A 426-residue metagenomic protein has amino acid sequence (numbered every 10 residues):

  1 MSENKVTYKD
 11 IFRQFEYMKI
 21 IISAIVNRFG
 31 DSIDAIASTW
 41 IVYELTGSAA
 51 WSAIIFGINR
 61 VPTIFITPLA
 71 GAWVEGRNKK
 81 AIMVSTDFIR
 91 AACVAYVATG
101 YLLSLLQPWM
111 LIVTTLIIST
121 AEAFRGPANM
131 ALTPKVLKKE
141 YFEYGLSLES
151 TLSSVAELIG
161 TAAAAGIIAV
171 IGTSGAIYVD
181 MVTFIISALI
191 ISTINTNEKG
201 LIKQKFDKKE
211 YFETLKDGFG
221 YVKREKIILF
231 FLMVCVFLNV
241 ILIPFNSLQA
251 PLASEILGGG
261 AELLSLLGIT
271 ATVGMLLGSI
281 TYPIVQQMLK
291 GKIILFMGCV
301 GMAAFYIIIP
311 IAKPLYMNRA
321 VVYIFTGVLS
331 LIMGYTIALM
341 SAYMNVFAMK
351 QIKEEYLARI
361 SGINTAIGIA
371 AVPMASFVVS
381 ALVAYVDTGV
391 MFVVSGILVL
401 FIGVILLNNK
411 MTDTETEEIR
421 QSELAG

Functional and structural regions predicted by a protein language model:
E3-P62, G220, R224-A271: Helix-loop boundary and gating motifs at the non-cytosolic
Y17, A49, K79, P108 (+7 more regions): Membrane-helix interface/capping residues of multi-pass secondary transporters
M18-A35, I58-C93, M110-A169, V179 (+8 more regions): Substrate-agnostic recognition of the 12-TM MFS/MFS-like secondary transporter fold
T39, V94-Y101, A164, I168-A169 (+9 more regions): Structural signal for membrane-spanning alpha-helices in multi-pass inner-membrane proteins, emphasizing helix cores
T39-T46, V97-L103, I159-V179, E255-I256 (+1 more regions): Transmembrane alpha-helix termini and helix-breaking/packing motifs in multi-pass membrane transporters
E44, G100-L103, Q107-M110, N197-L201 (+3 more regions): Juxtamembrane transmembrane-helix termini
F65, I82, Y96, K216 (+2 more regions): C-terminal transmembrane bundle of multi-pass solute transporters/carriers
A131, K135, I177-D207, L407-R420: Helix-loop junctions on the cytosolic side of multi-pass membrane transporters, especially the intracellular loop
